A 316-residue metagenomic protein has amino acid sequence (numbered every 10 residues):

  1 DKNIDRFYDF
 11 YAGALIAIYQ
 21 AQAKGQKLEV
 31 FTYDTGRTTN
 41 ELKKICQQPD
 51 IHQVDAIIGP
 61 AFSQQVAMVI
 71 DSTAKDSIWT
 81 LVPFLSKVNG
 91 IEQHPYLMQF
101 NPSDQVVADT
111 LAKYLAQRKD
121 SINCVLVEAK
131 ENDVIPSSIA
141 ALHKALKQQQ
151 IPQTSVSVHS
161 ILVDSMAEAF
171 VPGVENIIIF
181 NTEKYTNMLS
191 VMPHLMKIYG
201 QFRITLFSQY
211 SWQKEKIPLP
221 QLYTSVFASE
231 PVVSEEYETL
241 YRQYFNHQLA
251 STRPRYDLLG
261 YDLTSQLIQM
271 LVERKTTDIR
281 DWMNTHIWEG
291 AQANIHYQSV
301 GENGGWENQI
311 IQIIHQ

Functional and structural regions predicted by a protein language model:
D1-Q316: Extracytosolic ligand-binding ectodomains
